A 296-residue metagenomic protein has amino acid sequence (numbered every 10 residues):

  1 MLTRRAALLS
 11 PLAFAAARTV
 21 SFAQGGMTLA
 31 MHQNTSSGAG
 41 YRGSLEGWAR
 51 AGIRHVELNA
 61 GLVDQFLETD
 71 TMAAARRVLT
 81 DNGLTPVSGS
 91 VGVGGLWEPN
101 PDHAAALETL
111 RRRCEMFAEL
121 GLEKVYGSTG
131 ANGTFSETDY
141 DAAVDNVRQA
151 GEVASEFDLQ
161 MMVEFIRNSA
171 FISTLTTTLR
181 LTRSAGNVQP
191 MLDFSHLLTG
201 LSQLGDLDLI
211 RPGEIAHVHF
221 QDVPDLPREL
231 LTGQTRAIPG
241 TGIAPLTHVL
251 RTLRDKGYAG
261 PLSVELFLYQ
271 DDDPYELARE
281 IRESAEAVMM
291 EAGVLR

Functional and structural regions predicted by a protein language model:
L2, A7-L12, F22-L29, G38-A51 (+2 more regions): Histidine-acidic metal/acid-base catalytic patches
L12, A16-A17, Y41-E46, D81 (+5 more regions): Active-site acidic/histidine proton-transfer and metal-coordination neighborhood in alpha/beta enzyme cores
M27-Q33, V56-L58, P86-V91, V125-G127 (+4 more regions): Hydrophobic faces of well-ordered beta-strands that scaffold small-molecule active sites in alpha/beta enzyme cores
M31-H32, G61-V63, P99-P101, S136-T138 (+3 more regions): Short, contiguous strand/loop micro-motifs
T35-S37, A60-L62, G92-G95, A131-G133 (+4 more regions): Active-site-proximal loop/turn and secondary-structure-junction residues that shape catalytic pockets, frequently
L45-R50, L67-S88, R111-G121, R148-E156 (+3 more regions): Acidic (Asp/Glu)-rich catalytic clusters
A51-L67, S90-G94: N-terminal substrate-binding region of glycoside hydrolase catalytic domains
L58-R76, N132-F135: Glycine-rich, proline-tolerant flexible connector loops at the mouths of alpha/beta enzymes
